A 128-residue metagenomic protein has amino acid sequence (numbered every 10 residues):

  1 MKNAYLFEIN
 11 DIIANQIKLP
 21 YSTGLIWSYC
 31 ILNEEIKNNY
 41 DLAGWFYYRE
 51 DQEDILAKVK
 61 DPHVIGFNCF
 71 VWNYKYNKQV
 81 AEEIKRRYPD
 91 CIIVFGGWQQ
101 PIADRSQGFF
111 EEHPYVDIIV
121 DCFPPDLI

Functional and structural regions predicted by a protein language model:
M1-N33: A short, flexible N-terminal coil/short beta segment enriched in small residues
Y29, N39-I128: Glycine-rich beta-alpha loop elements in corrinoid/cobalamin-binding modules across cobalamin-dependent enzymes
I36: Conserved H-loop
